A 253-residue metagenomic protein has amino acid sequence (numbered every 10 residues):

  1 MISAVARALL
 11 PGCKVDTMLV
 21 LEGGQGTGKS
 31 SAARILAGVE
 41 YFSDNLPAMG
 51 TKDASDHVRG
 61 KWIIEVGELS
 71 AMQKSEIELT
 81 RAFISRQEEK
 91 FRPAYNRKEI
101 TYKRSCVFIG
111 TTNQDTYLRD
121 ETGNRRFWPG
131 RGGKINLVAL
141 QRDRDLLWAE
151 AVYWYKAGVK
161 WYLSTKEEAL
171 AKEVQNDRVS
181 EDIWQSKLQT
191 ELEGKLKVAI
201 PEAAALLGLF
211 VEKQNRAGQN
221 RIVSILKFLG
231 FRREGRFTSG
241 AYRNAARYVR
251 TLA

Functional and structural regions predicted by a protein language model:
I2-G60, A199-I200: P-loop NTPase catalytic core of nucleic-acid-dependent motor ATPases
A54-R59, P93-T111: AAA+/SF3 P-loop NTPase mechanochemical coupling elements
G60-W62, R104-V107, T122-W128: Short glycine-/polar-rich loops that comprise or flank the Walker A/P-loop and associated switch/sensor motifs
W62-S85, Q114, L118-N124: Conserved AAA+/SF3 P-loop NTPase catalytic/coupling segment centered on the Walker-B
I77-I100: Conserved catalytic/switch belt of AAA+ P-loop NTPases
N96, K134-V138, R142, K197-A253: Positively charged interface segments
L118-L137: A short helix-turn-beta junction within AAA+ P-loop NTPase domains corresponding to the substrate/partner-engaging
K156-L196: Conserved alpha/beta core segments of nucleic-acid transaction machinery
